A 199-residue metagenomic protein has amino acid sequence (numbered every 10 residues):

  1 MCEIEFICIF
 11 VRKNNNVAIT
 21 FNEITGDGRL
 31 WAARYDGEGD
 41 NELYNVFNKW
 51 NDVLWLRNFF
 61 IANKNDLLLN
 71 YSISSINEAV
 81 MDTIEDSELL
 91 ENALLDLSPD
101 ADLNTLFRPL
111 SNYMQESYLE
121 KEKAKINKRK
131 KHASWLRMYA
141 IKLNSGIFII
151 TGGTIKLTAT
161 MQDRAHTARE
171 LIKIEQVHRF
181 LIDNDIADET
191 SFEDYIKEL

Functional and structural regions predicted by a protein language model:
M1-L94, S98-I126, N184-I186, F192-E193 (+1 more regions): An acidic, glycine-rich, mixed-charge low-complexity segment common to nucleic-acid enzymes
Q115-E198: Conserved binding-pocket/active-site segment within a compact domain
